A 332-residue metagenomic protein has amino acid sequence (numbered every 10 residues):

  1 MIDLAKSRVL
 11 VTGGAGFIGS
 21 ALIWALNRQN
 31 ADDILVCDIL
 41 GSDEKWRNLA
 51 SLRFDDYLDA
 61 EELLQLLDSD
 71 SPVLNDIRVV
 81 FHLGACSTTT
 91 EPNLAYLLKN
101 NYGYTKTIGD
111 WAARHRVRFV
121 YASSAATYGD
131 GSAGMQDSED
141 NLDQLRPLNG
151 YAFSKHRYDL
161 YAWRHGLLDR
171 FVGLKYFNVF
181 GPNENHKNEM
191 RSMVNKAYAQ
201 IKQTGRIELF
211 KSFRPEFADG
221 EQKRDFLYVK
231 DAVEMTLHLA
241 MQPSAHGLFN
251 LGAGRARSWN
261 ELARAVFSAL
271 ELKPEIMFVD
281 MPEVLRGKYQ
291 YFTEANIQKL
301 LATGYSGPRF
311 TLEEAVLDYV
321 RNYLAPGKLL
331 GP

Functional and structural regions predicted by a protein language model:
R8, R78-V79, R118: Structural motif
V9-Q29: N-terminal Rossmann NAD(P)H-binding glycine-rich loop of SDR-like oxidoreductase domains
T12, C37, V80-G84, Y121-A125 (+1 more regions): SDR active-site strand-loop-helix element
A31-D32, H115-V117: A short helix->loop->beta-strand "cap" motif at the edges of active sites that frequently abuts
L35-L63: Glycine-rich phosphate-binding loop and adjoining beta1-alpha1-beta2 segment of Rossmann-like nucleotide-binding folds
S51, A60-N100: NAD(P)H-binding glycine-rich loop region in Rossmannoid oxidoreductase-like domains and their noncatalytic homologs
K99, G103-T107, R114, T127-F180 (+1 more regions): Catalytic helix-loop patch of NAD(P)-dependent Rossmann-fold dehydrogenases
I201-P332: C-terminal substrate-binding subdomain of Rossmann-fold SDR/epimerase-dehydratase oxidoreductases
